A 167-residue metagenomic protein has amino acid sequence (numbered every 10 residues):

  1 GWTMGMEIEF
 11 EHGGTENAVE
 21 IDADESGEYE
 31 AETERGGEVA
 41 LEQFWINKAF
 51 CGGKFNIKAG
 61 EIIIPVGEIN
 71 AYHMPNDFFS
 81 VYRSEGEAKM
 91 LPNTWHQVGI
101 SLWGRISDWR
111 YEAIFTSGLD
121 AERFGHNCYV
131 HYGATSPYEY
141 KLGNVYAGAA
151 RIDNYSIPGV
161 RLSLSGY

Functional and structural regions predicted by a protein language model:
G1-A121, N144, G148, D153-V160: Outer membrane beta-barrel
A121-Y138: Active-site-proximal beta-alpha loop/turn segments in soluble metabolic enzymes
E139-G143: Interfacial loop-to-helix transition and helix-capping segments at the boundaries of transmembrane helices
S163-Y167: Oxyanion-binding "anion nests"
